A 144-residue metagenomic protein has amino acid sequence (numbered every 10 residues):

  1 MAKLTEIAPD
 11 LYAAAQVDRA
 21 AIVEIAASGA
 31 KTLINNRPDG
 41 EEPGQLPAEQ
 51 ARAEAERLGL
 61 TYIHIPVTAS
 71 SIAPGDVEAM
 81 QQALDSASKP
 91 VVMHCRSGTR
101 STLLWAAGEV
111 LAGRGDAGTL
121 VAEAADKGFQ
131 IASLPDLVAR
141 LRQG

Functional and structural regions predicted by a protein language model:
M1-V91, L103-G144: Cys-dependent protein tyrosine phosphatase-like superfamily
C95: Short cysteine clusters
